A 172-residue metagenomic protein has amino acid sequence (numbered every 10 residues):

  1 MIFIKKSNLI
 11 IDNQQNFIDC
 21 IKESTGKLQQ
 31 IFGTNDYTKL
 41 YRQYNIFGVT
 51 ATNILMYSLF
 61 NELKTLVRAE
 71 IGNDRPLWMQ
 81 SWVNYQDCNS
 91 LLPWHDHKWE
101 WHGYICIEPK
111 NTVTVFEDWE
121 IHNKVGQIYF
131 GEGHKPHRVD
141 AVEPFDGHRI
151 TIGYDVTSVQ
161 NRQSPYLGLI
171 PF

Functional and structural regions predicted by a protein language model:
M1-D74, L91: Non-heme Fe(II)/2-oxoglutarate
A69, N73-Y85: A short glycine-rich, His/Asp/Glu-containing loop-to-beta-strand
Y85-Q86, D96-T112, D155-V156: Short, conserved beta-strand element in jelly-roll/cupin
Q86-S90, G126: Tight coil/turn sites that cap or link beta-strands
L92-H95, T114-V115, P136-F145: Short beta-strand His + acidic residue motifs that chelate non-heme Fe in jelly-roll/DSBH and cupin folds
H102-I105, F145-R162: A short hydrophobic beta-strand segment most commonly corresponding to one strand of the jelly-roll/cupin
C106-K124, D140, L167: A short beta-strand-loop-beta hairpin characteristic of the jelly-roll/cupin
H122-R138: Conserved metal-binding segment of the jelly-roll/cupin
